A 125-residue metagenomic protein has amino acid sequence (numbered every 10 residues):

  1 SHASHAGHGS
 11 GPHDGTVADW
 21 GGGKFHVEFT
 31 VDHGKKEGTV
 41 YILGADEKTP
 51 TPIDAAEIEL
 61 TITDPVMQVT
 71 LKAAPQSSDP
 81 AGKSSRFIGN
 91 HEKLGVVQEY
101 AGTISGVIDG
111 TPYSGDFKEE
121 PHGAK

Functional and structural regions predicted by a protein language model:
S1-K125: Intrinsically disordered, low-complexity terminal tails/loops enriched in metal-binding residues
